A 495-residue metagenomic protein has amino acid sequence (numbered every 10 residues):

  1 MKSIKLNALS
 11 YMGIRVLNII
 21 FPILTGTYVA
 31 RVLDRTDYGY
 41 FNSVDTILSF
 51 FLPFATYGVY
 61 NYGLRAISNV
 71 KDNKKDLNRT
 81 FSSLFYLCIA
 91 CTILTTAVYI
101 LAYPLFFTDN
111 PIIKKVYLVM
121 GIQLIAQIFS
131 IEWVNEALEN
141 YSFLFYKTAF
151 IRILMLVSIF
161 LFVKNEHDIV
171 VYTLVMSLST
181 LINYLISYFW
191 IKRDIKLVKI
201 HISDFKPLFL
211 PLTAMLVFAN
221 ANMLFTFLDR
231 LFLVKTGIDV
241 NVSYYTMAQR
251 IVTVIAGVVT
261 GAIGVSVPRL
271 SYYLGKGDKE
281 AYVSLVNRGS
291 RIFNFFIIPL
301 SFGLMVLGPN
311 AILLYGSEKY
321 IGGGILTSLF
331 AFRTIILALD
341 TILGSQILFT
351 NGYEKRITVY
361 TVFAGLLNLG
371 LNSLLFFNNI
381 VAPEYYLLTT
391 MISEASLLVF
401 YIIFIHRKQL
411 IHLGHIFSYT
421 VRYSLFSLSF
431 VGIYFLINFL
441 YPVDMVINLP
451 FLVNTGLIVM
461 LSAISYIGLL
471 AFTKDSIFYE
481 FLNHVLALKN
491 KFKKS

Functional and structural regions predicted by a protein language model:
M1-F21, K75, I202-F218, V283 (+5 more regions): N-terminal membrane topogenesis motif
S3-N61, T96, L156, L210-D239 (+3 more regions): Signature of the first transmembrane helix
I4, F145, I169-T173, L185-T226 (+4 more regions): Interhelical loop/hinge segments that connect adjacent transmembrane helices in multipass membrane
T27, T56-D72, A248, V252-S290 (+2 more regions): Helix-loop junctions and terminal segments of transmembrane helices in multi-pass membrane transport/translocation
A30-D37, L105, K114, L138-F143 (+6 more regions): Membrane-interface helix-loop junctions in multi-pass transport and translocation proteins
P53-A55, S82-D109, V119, L185 (+3 more regions): Alpha-helical transmembrane segments of multi-pass membrane transport and lipid-handling proteins
I125-K147, F332-F363: Membrane-interface junctions at transmembrane-helix termini in multi-pass inner-membrane proteins
H412, F417, G432-S495: Membrane-proximal transmembrane or re-entrant/amphipathic helices at the cytosolic face
